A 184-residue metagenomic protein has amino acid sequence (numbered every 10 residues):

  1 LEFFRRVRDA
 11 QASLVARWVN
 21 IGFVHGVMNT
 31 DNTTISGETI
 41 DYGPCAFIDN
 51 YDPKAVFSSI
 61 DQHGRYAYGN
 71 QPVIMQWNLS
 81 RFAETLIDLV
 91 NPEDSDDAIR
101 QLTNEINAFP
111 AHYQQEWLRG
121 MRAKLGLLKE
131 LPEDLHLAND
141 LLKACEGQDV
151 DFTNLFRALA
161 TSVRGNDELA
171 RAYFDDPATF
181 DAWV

Functional and structural regions predicted by a protein language model:
L1-H25, S36-D140: ATP-dependent phospho-/nucleotidyl transfer catalytic cores
T30-D31, I35: Catalytic-loop Lys-Pro-X-Asn motif of eukaryotic-like protein kinases
Q115-R119, L135, N139-V184: C-terminal, non-catalytic "cap/extension" segments appended to globular domains
